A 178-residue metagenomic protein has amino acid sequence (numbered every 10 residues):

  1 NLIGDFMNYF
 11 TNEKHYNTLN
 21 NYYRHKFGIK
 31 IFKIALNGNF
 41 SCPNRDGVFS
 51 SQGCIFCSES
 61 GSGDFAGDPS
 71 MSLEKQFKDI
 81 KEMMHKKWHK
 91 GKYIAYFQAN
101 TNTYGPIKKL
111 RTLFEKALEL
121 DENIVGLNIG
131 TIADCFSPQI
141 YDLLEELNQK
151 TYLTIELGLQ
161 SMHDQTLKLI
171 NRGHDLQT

Functional and structural regions predicted by a protein language model:
D5-I94: N-terminal [4Fe-4S]-dependent radical SAM core
K87-H174: Conserved SAM/AdoMet-binding glycine-rich loop
Q177-T178: Conserved C-terminal portion of the radical SAM core fold that forms the substrate/S-adenosylmethionine-binding
